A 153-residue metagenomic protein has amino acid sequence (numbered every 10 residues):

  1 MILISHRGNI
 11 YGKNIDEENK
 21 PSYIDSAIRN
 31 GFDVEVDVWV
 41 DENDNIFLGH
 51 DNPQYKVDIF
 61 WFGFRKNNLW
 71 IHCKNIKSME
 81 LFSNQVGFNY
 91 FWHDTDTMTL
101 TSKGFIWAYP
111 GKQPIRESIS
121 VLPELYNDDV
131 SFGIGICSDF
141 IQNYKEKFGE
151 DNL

Functional and structural regions predicted by a protein language model:
M1-L153: Phosphate-group recognition and catalysis centered on beta-loop-alpha active-site segments
